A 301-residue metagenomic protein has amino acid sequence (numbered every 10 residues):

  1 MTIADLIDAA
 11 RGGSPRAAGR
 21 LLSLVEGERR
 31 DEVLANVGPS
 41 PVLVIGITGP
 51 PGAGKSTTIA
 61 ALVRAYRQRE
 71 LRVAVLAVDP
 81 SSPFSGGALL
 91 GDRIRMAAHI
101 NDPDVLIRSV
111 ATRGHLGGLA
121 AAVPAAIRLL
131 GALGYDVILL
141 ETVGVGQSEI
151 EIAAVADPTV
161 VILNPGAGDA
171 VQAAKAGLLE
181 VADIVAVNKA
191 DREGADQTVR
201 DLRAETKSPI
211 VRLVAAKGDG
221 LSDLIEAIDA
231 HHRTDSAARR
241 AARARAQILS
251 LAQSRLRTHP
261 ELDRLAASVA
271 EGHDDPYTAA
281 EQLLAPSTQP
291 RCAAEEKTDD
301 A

Functional and structural regions predicted by a protein language model:
M1-P39, A241, D263-A270, A279-A301: Non-catalytic terminal/linker segments enriched in charged/polar, low-complexity residues
T2-A53, L62-S148, V155-V161, A170: Nucleotide-state-sensitive switch-loop elements of NTP-binding domains
R11, G52, E149, V214-G218 (+2 more regions): Conserved phosphate/pyrophosphate-binding and hydrolysis machinery centered on Walker-type P-loop NTPases, extending
T58: Hydrophobic positions on the alpha1 helix immediately C-terminal to the Walker A/P-loop
L90-M96, A156-D157, L178-L179, R203-E205 (+1 more regions): Short, hinge-like loop/turn segments at secondary-structure boundaries
T142-A182, V187, G194-L202: Conserved P-loop NTPase nucleotide-binding/switch module
I184-H232: Canonical P-loop GTPase G-domain recognition
D223-C292: Long, well-ordered amphipathic alpha-helical subdomains in the mid-to-C-terminal portions of large enzyme subunits
